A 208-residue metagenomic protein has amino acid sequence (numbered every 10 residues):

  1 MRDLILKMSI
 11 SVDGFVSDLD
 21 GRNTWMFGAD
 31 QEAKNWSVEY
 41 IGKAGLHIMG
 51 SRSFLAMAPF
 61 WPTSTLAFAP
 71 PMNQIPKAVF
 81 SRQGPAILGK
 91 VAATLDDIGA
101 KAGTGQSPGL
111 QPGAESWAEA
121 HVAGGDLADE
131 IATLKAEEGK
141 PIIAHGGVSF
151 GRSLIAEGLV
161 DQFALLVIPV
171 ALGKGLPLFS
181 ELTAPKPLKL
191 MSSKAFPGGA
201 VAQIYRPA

Functional and structural regions predicted by a protein language model:
M1-G158, P169-A208: Portal/gating segments that form or line small-molecule/metal binding sites
D161: Conserved G/P- and acidic residue-centered "switch" motifs that form tight phosphate/ATP-binding loops in soluble
